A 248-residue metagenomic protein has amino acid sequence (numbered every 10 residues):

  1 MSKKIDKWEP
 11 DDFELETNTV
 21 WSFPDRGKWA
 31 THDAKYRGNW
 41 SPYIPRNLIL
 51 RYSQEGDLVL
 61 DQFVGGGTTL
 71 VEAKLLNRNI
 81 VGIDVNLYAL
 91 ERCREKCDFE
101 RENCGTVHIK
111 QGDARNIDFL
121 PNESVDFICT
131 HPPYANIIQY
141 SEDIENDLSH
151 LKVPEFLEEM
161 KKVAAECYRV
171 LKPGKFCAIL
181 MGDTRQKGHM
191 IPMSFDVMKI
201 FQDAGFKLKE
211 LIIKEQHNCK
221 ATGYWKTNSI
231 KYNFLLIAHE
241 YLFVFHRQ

Functional and structural regions predicted by a protein language model:
M1-Q248: Class I S-adenosyl-L-methionine-dependent methyltransferase catalytic core
